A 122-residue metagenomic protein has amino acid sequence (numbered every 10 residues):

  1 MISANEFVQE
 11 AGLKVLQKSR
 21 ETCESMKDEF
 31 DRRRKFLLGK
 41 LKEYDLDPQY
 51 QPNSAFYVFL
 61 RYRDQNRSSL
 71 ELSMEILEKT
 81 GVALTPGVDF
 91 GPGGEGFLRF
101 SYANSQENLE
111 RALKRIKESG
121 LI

Functional and structural regions predicted by a protein language model:
M1-I122: PLP-dependent class I/II
